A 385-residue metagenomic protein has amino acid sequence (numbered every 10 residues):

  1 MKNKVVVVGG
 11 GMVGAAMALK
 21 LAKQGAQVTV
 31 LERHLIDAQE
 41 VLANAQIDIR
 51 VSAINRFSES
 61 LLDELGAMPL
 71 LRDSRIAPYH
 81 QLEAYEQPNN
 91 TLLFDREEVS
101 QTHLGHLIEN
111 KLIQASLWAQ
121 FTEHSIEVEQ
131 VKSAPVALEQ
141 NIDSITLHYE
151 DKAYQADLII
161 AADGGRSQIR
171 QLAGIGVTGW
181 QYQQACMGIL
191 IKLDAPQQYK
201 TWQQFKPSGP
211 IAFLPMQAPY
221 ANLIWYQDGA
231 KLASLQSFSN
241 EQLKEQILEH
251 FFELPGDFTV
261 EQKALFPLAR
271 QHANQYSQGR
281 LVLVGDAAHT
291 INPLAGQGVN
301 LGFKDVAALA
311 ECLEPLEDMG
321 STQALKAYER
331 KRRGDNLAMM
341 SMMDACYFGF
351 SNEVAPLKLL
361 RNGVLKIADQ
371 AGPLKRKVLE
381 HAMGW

Functional and structural regions predicted by a protein language model:
K4-V30: N-terminal Rossmann-like FAD-binding beta1-loop-alpha1 element of flavoenzymes
V13, I36, R166: Conserved Rossmann-like nucleotide-cofactor binding loop
A22-I47: Glycine-rich FAD pyrophosphate-binding loop
N44-R72: N-terminal glycine-rich dinucleotide-binding loop that anchors FAD/FMN and/or NAD(P) in oxidoreductases
S60, E64, L71-L172, W180-Q184: Conserved N-terminal helical subregion
L62, K152, I159-G256, V260-K263: Conserved FAD-binding catalytic core of PHBH/FMO-like flavoproteins
A233-G320: FAD/FMN-dependent oxidoreductases across multiple families
E311-W385: C-terminal helical "tail/cap" subdomain of flavin- and related membrane-associated enzymes
